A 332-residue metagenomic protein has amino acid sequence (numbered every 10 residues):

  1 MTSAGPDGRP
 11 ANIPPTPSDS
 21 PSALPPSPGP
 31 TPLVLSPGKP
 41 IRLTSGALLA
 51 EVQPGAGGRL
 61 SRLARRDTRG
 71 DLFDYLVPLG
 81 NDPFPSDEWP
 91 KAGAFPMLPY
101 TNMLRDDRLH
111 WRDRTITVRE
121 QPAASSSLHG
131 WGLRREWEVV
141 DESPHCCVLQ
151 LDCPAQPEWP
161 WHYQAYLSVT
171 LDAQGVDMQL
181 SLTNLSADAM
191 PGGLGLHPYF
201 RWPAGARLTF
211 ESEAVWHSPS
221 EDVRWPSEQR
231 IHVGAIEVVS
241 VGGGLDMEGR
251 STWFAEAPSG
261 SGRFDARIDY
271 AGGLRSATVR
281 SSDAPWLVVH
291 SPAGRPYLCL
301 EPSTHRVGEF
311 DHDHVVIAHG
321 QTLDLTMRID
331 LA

Functional and structural regions predicted by a protein language model:
T2-G8, N12-I13, P17, A23-G46: Short, Gly/Pro- and small/polar-rich lid/capping loops
P25-P28, M190-P191, Y199-S281: Active-site/ligand-binding surface loops and adjacent short beta/alpha elements that line catalytic pockets across
L43, A50, P54, L151-G192 (+1 more regions): Acidic, contiguous internal or C-terminal segments within carbohydrate-active enzymes that form a structured patch used
L49-T115, Q121, L298: Acidic-aromatic substrate-binding/catalytic surfaces of carbohydrate-active enzymes
V52, L149-L151, I268, G320-L331: Short, hydrophobic/aromatic-enriched beta-strand segments in well-ordered soluble domains
L109-T117, L180, V316-L331: Short Pro-Gly-centered flexible turn/kink motifs
R114, R119-A173: Extended, loop-rich substrate-binding clefts of extracytoplasmic carbohydrate-active enzymes
S261, D269-P302, V307: Glycine-rich active-site loops that engage anionic ligands at enzyme catalytic sites
